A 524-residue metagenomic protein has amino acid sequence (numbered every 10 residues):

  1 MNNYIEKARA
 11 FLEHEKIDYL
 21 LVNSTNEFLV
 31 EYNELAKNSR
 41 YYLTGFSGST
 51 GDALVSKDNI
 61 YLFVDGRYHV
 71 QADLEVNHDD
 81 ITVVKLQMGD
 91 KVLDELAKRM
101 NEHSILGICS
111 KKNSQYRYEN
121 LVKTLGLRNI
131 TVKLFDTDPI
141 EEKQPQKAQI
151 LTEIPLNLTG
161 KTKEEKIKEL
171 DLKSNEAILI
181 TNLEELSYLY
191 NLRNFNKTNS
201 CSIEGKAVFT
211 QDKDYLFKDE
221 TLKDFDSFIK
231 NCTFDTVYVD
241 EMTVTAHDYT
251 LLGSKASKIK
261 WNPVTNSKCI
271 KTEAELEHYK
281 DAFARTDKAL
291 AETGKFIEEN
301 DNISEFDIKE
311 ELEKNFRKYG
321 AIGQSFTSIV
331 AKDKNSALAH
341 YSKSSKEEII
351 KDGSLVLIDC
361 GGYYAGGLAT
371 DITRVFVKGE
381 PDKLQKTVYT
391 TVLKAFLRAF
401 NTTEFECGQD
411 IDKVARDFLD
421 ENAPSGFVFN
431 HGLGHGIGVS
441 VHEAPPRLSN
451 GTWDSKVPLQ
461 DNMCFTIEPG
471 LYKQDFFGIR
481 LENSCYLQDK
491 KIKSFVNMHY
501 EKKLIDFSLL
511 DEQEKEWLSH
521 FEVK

Functional and structural regions predicted by a protein language model:
M1-K524: Active-site neighborhoods and metal-handling regions in enzymes and metal-associated proteins
